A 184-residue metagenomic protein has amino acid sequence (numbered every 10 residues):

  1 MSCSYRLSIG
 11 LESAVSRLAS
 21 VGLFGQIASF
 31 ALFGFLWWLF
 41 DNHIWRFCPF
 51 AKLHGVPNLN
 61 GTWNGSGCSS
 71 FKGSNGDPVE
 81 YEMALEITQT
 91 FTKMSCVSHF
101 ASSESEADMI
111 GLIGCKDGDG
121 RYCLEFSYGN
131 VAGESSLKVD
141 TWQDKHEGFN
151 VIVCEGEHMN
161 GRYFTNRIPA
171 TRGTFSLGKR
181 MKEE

Functional and structural regions predicted by a protein language model:
M1-N58, C68-K72, K179-E184: Amphipathic/hydrophobic helical signal segments and adjacent flexible N-terminal regions that mediate secretion
R46-E184: Central antiparallel beta-sheet cores of small beta-barrel/beta-sandwich binding domains
